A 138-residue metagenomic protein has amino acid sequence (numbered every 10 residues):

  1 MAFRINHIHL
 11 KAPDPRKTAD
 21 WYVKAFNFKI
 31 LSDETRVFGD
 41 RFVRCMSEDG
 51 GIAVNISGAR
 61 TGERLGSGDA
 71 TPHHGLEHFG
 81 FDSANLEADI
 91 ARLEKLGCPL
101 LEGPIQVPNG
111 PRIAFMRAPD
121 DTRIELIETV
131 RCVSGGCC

Functional and structural regions predicted by a protein language model:
M1-A19, L76-F81, I127-C138: N-terminal beta-strand motif that seeds the catalytic metal site of vicinal oxygen chelate
A2, H9-A53: Core segments of cupin and vicinal oxygen chelate
R4, G39, G75, G110: Exposed loop/turn and edge beta-strand positions of beta-sandwich/beta-sheet ligand-binding modules
W21, E87-R92: Short amphipathic alpha-helices within nucleic acid-binding modules
G39-R41, T61-S67, E102, V133-G136: A short, acidic/glycine-rich surface segment
D49-A53, T61-G62, L86: Short, charged/polar surface micro-motifs in flexible loops or helix N-caps
G50-V54, D121-I124: Short, charged/polar, Gly/Pro-enriched secondary-structure boundary elements
F81, I90-C138: Vicinal oxygen chelate
